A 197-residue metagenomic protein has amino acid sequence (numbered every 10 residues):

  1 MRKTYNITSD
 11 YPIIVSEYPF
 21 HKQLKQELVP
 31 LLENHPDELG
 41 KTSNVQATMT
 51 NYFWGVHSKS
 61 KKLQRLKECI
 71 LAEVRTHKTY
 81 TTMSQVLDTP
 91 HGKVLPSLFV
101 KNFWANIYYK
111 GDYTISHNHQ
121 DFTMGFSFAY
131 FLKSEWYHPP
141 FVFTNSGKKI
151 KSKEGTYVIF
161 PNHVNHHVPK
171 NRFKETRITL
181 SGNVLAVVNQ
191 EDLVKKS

Functional and structural regions predicted by a protein language model:
M1-P96: Non-heme Fe(II)/2-oxoglutarate
S16-E17, H21-L24, L28, L32 (+6 more regions): Hydrophobic, well-ordered secondary-structure segments that either form specific early membrane-associated helices used
T89-K170, E175-T179, N183-L193: Catalytic core of non-heme Fe(II) oxygenases with the double-stranded beta-helix
